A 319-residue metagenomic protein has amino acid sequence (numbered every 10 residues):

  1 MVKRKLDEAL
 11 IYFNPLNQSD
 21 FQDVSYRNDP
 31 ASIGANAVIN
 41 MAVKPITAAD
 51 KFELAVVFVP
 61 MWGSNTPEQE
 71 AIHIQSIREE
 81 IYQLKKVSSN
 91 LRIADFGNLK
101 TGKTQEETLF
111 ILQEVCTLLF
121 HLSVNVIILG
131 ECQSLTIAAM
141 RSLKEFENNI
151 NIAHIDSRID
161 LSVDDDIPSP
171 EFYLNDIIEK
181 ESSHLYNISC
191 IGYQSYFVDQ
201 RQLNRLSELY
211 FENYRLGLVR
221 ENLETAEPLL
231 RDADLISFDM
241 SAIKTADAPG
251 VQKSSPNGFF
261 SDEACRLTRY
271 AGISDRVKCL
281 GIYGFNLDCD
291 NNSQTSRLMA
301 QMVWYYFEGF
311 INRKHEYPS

Functional and structural regions predicted by a protein language model:
K3-V56, M61-I282, N286-S319: Conserved alpha-helical scaffold segments that buttress catalytic/binding sites
